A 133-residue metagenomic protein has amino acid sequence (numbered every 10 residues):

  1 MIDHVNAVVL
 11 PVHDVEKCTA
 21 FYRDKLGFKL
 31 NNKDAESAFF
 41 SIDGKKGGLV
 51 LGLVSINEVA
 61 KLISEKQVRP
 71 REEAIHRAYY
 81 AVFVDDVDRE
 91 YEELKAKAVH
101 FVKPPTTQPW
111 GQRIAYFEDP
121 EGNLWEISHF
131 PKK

Functional and structural regions predicted by a protein language model:
M1-N6, K29-V82, Y91-E118, H129-K133: Vicinal oxygen chelate
V9-V15: Conserved beta-strand-loop-alpha-helix junction that forms the acyl-donor binding cleft
V12, V82-V84: Short beta-strand-to-loop capping motifs
K17, D88-Y91: Short, conserved charged micro-motifs
C18-R23, L94, G122: Conserved active-site tyrosine of GNAT-family acetyltransferases
L124-I127: Short glycine-/small-residue motifs
